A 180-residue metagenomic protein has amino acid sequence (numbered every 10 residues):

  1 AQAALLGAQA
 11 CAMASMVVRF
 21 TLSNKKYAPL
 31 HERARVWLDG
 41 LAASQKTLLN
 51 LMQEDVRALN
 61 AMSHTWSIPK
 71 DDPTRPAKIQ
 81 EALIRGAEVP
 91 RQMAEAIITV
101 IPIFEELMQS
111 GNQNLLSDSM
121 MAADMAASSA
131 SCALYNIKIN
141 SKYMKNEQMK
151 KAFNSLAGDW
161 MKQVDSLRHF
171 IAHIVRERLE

Functional and structural regions predicted by a protein language model:
A1-S15, L115-A133: Conserved phosphate/anionic-ligand binding catalytic regions in large, soluble enzymes, centered on
Q2, K26-W37, D72-I79, F153: Disorder-to-helix initiation segments
L6, A34, L41, L48 (+8 more regions): Hydrophobic packing residues in well-ordered alpha-helices of helical domains and bundles
S23-H64, L167: A structural-propensity feature for long, helix-poor, extended segments
N24, A28, L107-L116, N140-A152: Inter-helical turn/loop segments and adjacent helix faces that build the functional surface of alpha-helical bundle
D55-D124, S128, N140: Amphipathic alpha-helical interface segments
A133-M144, K151-E180: C-terminal auxiliary extensions adjacent to catalytic cores
